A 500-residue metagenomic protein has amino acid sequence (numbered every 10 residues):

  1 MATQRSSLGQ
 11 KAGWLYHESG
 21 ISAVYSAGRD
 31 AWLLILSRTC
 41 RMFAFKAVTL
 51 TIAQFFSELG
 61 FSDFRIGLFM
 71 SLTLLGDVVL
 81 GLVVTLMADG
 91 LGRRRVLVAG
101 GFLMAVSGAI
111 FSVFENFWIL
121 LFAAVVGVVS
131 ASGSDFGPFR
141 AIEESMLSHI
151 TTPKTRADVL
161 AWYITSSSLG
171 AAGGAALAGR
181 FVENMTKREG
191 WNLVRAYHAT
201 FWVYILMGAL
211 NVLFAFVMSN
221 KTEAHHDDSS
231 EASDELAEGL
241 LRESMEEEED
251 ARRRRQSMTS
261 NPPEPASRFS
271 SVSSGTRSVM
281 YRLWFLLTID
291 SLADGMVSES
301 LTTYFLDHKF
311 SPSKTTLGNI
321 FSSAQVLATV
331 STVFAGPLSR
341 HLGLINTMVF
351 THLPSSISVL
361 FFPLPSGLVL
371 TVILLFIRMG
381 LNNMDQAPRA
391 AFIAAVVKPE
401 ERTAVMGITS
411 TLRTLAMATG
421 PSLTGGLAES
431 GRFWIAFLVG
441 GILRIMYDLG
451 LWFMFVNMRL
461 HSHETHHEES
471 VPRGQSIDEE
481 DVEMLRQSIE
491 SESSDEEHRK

Functional and structural regions predicted by a protein language model:
T3-G28, H225-S291, H308, G474: Juxtamembrane intracellular "pre-TM" segments in multi-pass secondary transporters
Y16-V79, V279-L287, S291-S322: Helix-loop boundary and gating motifs at the non-cytosolic
T39, S107, E115-P138, M146 (+1 more regions): Hydrophobic core of transmembrane alpha-helices in multi-pass small-molecule transporters, especially MFS/SLC-type
L74-L82, A171-A172, Q325-V333, T414-A418: Residue-level signature of mid-helix packing/kink "hotspots" within the transmembrane helices of 12-pass Major
V79-R93, V182, S331-L344, A428-E429: Helix-to-loop junctions at the C-terminal end of transmembrane segments in multipass secondary transporters
R95-I110, N346-F361: Structural signature of the two symmetry-related core transmembrane helices
A157-E183, L412-G420: Glycine-rich segments within core transmembrane alpha-helices of 12-TM secondary carriers
R195-F216, I435-F453: Symmetry-related core transmembrane helices of the 12-TM Major Facilitator Superfamily/SLC fold
